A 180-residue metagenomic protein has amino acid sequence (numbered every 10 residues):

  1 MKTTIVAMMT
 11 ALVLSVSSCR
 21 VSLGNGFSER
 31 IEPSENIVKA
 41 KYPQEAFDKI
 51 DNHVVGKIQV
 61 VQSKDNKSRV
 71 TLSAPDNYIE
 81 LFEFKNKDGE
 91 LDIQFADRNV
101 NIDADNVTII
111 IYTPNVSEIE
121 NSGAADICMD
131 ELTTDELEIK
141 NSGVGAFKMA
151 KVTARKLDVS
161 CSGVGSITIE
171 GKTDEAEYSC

Functional and structural regions predicted by a protein language model:
M1-C180: Intrinsically disordered, low-complexity terminal regions
